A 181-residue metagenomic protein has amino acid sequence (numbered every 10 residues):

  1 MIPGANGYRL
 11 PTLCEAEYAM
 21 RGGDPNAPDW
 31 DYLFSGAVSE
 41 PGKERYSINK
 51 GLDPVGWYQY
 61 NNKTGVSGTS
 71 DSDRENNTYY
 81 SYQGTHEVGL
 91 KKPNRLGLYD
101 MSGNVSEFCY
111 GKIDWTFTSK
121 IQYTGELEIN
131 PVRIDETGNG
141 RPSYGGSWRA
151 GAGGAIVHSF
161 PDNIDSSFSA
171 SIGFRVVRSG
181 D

Functional and structural regions predicted by a protein language model:
M1-I156: Functional-site microenvironments in short loops/helix caps that host divalent-cation chemistry
N130-D135, P161-F168: Short proline/glycine-enriched turn/loop segments at secondary-structure junctions
A155-S159, A170: C-terminal catalytic subdomain
F168-D181: Short, structured beta-strand segments at or near domain termini in extracellular proteins/domains
